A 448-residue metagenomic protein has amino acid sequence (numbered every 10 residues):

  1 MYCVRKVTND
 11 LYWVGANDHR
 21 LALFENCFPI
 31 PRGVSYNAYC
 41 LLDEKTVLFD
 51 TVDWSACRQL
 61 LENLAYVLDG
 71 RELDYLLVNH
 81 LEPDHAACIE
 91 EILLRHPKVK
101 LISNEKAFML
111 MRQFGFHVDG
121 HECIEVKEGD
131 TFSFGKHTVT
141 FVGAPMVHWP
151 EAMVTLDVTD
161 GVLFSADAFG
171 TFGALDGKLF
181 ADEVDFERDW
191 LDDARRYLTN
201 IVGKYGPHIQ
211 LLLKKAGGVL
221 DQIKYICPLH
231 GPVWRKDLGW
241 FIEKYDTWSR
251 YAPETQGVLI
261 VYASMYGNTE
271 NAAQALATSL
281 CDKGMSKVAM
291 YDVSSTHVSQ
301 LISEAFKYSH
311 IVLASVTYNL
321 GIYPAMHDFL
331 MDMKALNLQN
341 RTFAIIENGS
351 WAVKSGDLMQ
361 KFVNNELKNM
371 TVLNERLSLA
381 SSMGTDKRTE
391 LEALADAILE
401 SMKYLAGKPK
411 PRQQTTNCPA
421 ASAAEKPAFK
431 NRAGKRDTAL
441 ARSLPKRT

Functional and structural regions predicted by a protein language model:
V4-Y66, V154-D157, G161-S165, T269: Conserved beta-strand hairpin/beta-sheet module of binuclear metal-dependent hydrolase folds, prominently
R5-N9, I102-A152, L211: Metallo-beta-lactamase
E44, S55-I102: Active-site metal-binding motif and surrounding structural segment of the metallo-beta-lactamase
K45-V47, Y75, H137, G161-F164 (+4 more regions): Structural motif
F49-T51, L73-L81, L101-N104, L163-D167 (+1 more regions): Active-site neighborhood of phospho(di)ester-bond hydrolases with catalytic His/Asp-centered motifs
C88, T296-L301: Short acidic active-site motifs
H148-A152, D160, A168-K204, S249-E254: Active-site-proximal loop/helix segment associated with metal-binding centers of metalloenzymes
L175, F186-I226, G231-V233, A275-Y291 (+1 more regions): FMN-binding flavodoxin-like domain, especially the glycine-rich phosphate-binding loop
